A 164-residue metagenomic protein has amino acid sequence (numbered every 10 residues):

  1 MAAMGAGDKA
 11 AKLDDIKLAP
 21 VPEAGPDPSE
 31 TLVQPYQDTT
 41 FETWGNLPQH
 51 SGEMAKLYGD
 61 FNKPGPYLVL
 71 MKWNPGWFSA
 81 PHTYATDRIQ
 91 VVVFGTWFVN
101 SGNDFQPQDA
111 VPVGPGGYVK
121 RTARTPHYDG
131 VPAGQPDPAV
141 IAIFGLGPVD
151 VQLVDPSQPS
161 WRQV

Functional and structural regions predicted by a protein language model:
M1-A11: Bacterial Sec-dependent signal peptides at the C-terminal "C-region" and cleavage site
K9-Y67, D155-V164: A short, N-terminal "cap"/entry segment at the start of jelly-roll beta-barrel domains of the cupin/DSBH fold
P48-H50, F61-P64, T83, V91 (+2 more regions): Extracellular/periplasmic catalytic domains that process cell-envelope and extracellular macromolecules
L57, G116, I141: Divalent metal-coordination and catalytic microenvironments
N62-K63, W97, N103-T125, P132: Short acidic-glycine-tyrosine-enriched beta hairpin
N74-W77, T83-D104: Glycine- and acidic-residue-biased ligand/ion/polar-headgroup-sensing regions
Q108, K120, Y128-V164: Double-stranded beta-helix
